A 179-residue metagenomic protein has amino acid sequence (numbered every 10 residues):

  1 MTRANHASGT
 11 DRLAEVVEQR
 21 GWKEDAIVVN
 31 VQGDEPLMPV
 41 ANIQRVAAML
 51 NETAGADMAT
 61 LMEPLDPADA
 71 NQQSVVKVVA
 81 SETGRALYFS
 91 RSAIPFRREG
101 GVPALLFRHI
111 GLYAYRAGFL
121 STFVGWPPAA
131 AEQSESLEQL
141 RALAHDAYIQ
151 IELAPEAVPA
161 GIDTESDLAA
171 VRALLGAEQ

Functional and structural regions predicted by a protein language model:
M1-R3, N30, T60-L61, Y88 (+1 more regions): Structural signal for conserved beta-strand scaffold positions within catalytic alpha/beta enzyme cores
M1-V31, E35-A48: Short phosphate-binding loop-to-helix
N5-T10, D66-P67, A157-A160: A short acidic, often aromatic-flanked loop/helix-cap motif at beta-alpha or helix-coil junctions that lines enzyme
V16-Q19, V79-S81, I162-D163: Short beta-strand-to-turn element immediately C-terminal to the catalytic PLP-Schiff-base lysine in fold type I
E24-D25, T53-A56, A147: Short, high-confidence coil segments that cap the C-terminus of an alpha-helix and link into the following beta-strand
M38-A129: Conserved core of the sugar-phosphate nucleotidyltransferase
P103-Q179: Conserved alpha/beta core of the MobA/IspD/sugar-nucleotide pyrophosphorylase nucleotidyltransferase superfamily
